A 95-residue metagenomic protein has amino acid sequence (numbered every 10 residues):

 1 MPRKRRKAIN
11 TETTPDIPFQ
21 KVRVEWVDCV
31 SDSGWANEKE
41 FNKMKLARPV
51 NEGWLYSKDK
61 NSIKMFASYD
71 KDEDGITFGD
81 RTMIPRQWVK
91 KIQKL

Functional and structural regions predicted by a protein language model:
P2-L95: Conserved RNA-binding domains used in RNP assembly and mRNA/RNA metabolism
